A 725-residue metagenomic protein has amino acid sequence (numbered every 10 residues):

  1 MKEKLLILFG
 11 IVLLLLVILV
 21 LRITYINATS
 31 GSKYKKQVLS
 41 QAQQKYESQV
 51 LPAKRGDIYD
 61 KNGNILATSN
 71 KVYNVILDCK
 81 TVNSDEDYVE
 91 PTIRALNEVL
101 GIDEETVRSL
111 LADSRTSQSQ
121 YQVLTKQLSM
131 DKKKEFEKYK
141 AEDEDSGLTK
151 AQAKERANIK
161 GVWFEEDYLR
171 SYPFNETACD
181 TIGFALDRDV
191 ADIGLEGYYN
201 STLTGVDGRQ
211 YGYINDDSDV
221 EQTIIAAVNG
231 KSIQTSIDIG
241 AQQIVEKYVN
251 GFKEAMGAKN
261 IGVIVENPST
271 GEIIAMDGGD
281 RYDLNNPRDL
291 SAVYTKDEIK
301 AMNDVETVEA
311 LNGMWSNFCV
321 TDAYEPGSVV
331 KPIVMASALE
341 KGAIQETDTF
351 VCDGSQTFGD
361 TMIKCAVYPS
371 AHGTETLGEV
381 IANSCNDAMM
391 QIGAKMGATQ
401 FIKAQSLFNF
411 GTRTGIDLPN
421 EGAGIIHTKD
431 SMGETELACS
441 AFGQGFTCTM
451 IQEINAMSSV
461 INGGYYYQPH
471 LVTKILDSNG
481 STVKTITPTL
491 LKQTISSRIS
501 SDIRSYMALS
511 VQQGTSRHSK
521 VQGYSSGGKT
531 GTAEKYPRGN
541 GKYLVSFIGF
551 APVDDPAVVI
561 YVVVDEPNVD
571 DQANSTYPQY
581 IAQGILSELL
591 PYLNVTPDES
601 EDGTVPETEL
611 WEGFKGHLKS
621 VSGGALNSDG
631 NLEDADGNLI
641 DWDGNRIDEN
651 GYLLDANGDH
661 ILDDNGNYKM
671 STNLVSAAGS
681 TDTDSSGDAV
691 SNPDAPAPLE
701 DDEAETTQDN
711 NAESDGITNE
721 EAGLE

Functional and structural regions predicted by a protein language model:
M1-K296, T399-S406, R538, Q572-S600 (+8 more regions): Periplasmic/cell-envelope proteins involved in peptidoglycan metabolism and beta-lactam response
E47-S48, Y121, E166, G230 (+5 more regions): Residue-level detector of alpha-helix boundaries and kinks
I65-A67, Y73, V220-Q222, S269-V329 (+4 more regions): Beta-lactam-recognizing serine transpeptidase/beta-lactamase-like catalytic domain environment
V82, N386-D387, D565-D570: A short, flexible beta-alpha/helix-coil linker loop
Y198, A394, Q468-T473, T487-P488 (+3 more regions): Composition- and surface-driven signal marking solvent-exposed, interaction-prone regions in large proteins
S546-G549, P556-V569, A573-A582, L586 (+1 more regions): Extracellular low-complexity, Gly/Ser/Thr-rich intrinsically disordered linkers and protease-sensitive activation/hinge
P597-L618: Short, highly charged C-terminal tails/helix-capping segments
